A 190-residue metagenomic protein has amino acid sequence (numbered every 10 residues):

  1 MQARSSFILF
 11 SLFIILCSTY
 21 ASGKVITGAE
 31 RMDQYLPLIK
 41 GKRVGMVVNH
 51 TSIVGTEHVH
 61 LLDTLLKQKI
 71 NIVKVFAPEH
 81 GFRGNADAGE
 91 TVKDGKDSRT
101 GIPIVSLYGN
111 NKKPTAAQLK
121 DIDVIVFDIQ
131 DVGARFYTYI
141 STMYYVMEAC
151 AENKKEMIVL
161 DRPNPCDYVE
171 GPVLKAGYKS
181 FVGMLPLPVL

Functional and structural regions predicted by a protein language model:
M1-K24: Bacterial Sec-dependent N-terminal signal peptides
K24-I70: N-terminal phosphate-binding or glycine-rich loops at protein starts, especially the Walker A/P-loop of NTPases
I70, E152-E156: A short helix->loop->beta-strand "cap" motif at the edges of active sites that frequently abuts
N71-E79: Short internal beta-strands
G84-A88, I158-V182: Glycine-rich, charge-decorated loop segments at or immediately adjacent to ligand/cofactor-binding or catalytic sites
K93-I122, A134: Glycine-rich oxoanion-binding loops at beta->alpha junctions
D131-M143: Glycine/threonine-rich flexible loop motifs
S180-L190: Conserved anion/nucleotide-ligand pocket segment
